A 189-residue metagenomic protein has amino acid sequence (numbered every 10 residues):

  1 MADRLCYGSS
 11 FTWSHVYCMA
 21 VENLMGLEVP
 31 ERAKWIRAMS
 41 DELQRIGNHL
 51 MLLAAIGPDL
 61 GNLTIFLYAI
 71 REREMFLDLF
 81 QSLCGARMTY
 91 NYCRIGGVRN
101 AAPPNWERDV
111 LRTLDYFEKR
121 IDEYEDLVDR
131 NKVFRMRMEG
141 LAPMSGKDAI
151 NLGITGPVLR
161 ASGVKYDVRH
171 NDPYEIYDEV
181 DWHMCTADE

Functional and structural regions predicted by a protein language model:
M1-E189: Active-site bordering "gate/hinge" segments that shape substrate access to catalytic or cofactor-binding pockets
